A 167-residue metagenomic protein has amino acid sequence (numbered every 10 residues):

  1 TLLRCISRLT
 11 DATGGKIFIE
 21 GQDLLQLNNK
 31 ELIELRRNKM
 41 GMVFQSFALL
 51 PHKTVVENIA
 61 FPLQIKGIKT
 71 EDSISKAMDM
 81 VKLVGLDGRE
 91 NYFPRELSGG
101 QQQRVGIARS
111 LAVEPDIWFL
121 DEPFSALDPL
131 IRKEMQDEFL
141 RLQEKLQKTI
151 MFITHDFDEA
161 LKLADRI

Functional and structural regions predicted by a protein language model:
S7: Helix-to-loop junction immediately C-terminal to a conserved catalytic motif
Q22-D23, Q64, E71-G88, L140-R141: Conserved ABC ATPase "signature" region
K53-F61: Short coil-to-helix segment of the ABC ATPase nucleotide-binding domain corresponding to the Q-loop/switch region
F93-L97, Q101-Q102: Conserved ABC ATPase signature
I107: Hydrophobic anchor residue at the start of the ABC signature
A112-D116: A short, proline-enriched helix->beta-strand linker immediately N-terminal to the Walker B motif in ABC-type P-loop
W118-E122: Catalytic Walker B motif of ABC-type/P-loop ATPase nucleotide-binding domains
